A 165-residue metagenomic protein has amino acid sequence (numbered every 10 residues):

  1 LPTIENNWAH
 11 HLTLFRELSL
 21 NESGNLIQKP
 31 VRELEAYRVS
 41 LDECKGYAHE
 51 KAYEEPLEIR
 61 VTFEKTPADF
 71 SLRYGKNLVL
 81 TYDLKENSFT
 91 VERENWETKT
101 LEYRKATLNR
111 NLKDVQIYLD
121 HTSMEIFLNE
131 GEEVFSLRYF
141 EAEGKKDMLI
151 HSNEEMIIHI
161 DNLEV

Functional and structural regions predicted by a protein language model:
L1-V165: Beta-rich accessory regions
